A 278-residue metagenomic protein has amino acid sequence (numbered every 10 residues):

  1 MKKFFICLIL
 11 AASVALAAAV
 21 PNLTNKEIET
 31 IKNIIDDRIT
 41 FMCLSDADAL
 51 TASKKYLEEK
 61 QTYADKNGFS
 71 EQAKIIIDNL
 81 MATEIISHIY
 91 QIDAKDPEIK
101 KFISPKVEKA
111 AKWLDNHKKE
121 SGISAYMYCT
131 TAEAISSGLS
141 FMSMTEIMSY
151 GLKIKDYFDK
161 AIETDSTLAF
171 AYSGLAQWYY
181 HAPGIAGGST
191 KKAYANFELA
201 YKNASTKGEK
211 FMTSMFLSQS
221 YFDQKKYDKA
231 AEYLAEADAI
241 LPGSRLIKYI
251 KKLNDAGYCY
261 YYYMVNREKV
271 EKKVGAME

Functional and structural regions predicted by a protein language model:
T24-F41, G68-A94, E120-M142, T167-P183 (+2 more regions): Amphipathic alpha-helical repeat scaffolds of TPR domains
K60-N67, L114, S121, F158 (+3 more regions): Alpha-helical junction/boundary sensor with strong preference for TPR arrays
G68-E71, L114, A169, Y201-K210 (+2 more regions): Boundary/linker segments of alpha-helical solenoid repeat arrays
T213, D223, K229-E278: Terminal, low-structured helical/coil segments at or just beyond the last alpha-helical repeat
